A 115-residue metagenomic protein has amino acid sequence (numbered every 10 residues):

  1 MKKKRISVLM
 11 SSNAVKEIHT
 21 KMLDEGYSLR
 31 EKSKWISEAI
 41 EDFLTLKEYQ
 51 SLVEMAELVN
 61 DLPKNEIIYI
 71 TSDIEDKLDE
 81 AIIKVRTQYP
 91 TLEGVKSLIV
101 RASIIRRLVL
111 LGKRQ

Functional and structural regions predicted by a protein language model:
M1-V15, M22-L23, S51-I82: Short Lys/Arg-rich basic patches
S12-H19, S33, S37, D79 (+1 more regions): Short amphipathic alpha-helical segments
T20-Y27, K84-Q88: General structural signal for alpha-helix termini and helix-helix connectors
S28-V53, T91-Q115: Short, basic amphipathic alpha-helical segments that act as recognition/interaction helices in nucleic-acid-binding
D61-Q115: Short, solvent-exposed charged binding patches
